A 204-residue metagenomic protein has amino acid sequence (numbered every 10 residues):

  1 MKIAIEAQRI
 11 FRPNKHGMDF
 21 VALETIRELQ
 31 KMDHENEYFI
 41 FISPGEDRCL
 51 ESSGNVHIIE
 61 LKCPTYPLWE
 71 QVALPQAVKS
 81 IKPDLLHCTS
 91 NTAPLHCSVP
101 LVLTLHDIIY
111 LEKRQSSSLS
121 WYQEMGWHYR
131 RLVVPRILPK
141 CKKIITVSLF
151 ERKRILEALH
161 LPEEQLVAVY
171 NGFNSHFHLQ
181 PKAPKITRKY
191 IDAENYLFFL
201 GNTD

Functional and structural regions predicted by a protein language model:
M1-D204: Carbohydrate transferase catalytic cores enriched for Leloir-type hexosyltransferases
